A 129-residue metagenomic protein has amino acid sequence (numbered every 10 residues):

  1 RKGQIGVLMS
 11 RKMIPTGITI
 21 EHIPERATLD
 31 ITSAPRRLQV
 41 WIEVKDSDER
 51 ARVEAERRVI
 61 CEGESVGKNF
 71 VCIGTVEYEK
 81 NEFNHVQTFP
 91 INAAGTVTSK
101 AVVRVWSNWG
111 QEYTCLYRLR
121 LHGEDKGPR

Functional and structural regions predicted by a protein language model:
R1-Q4, R26-R129: Trp- and acidic/polar-enriched beta-sheet ligand-binding modules for extracellular glycan and matrix recognition
G3-I5, I14-P15: Structural beta-strand segments of beta-rich domains
R11-T28, V103: A short beta-strand element within beta-rich, extracytoplasmic domains of secreted/secretory-pathway proteins
